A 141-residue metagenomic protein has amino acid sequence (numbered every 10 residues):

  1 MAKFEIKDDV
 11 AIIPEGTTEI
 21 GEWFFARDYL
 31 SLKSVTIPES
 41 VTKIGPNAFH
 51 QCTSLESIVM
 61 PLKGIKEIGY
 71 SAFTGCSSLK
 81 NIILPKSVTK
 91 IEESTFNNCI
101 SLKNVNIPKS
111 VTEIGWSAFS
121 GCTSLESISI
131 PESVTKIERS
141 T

Functional and structural regions predicted by a protein language model:
A2-E19, Y29-K43, T53-E67, S77-K90 (+2 more regions): Structural signature of tandem-repeat unit edges
G21-F24, G45-H50, G69-T74, E92-N97 (+2 more regions): Consensus positions within tandem repeat domains that build extended binding/scaffold surfaces
